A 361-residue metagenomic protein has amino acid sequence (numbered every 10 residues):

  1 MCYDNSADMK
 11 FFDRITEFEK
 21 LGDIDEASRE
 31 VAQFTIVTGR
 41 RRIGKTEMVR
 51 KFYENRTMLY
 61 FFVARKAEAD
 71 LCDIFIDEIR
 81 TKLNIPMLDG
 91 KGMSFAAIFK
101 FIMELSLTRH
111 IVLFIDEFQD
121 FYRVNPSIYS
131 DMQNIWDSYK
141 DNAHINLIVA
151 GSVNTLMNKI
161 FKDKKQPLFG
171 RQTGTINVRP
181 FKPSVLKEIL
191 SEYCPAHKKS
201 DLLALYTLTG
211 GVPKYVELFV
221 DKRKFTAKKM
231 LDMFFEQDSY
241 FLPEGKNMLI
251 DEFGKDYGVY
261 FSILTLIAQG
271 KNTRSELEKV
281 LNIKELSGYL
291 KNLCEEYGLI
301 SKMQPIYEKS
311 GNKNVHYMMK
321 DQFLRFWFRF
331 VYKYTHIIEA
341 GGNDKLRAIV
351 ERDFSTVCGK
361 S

Functional and structural regions predicted by a protein language model:
K10-D23: N-terminal pre-P-loop "Q-motif" helix
T35-G39, D120-V124, I128, N134-K165: Sensor-1/coupling segment of RecA-like P-loop NTPase cores
T38-R40, L59-D70: A short hydrophobic beta-strand->loop->alpha-helix junction that borders the nucleotide-binding pocket of P-loop NTPases
M48, F52, T155-Q172: Short regulatory helix/loop adjacent to the ATP-binding pocket of P-loop NTPases
N55-L59, A69-L88, F101, F326: Conserved NTP-binding/hydrolysis module of P-loop NTPases
P86-I115, D120-R123, D131, I135-N146: Mid-core helix/loop region of P-loop NTP-binding domains shared across ATPases and GTPases
T173-D201: Conserved small helical "lid"/interfacial subdomain of P-loop NTPases
Y215, F219-S361: Accessory nucleic acid-recognition modules appended to NTPase machines
